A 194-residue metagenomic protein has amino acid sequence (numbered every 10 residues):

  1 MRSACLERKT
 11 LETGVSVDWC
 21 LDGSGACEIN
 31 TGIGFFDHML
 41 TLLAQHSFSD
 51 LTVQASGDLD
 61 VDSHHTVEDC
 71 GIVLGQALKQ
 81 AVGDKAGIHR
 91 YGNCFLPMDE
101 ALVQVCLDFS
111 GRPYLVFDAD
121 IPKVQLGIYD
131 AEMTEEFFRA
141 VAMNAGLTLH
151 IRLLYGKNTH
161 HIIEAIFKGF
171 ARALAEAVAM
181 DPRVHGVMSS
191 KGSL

Functional and structural regions predicted by a protein language model:
M1-L194: N-terminal intrinsically disordered, cationic/polar leader segments that include organellar targeting peptides
